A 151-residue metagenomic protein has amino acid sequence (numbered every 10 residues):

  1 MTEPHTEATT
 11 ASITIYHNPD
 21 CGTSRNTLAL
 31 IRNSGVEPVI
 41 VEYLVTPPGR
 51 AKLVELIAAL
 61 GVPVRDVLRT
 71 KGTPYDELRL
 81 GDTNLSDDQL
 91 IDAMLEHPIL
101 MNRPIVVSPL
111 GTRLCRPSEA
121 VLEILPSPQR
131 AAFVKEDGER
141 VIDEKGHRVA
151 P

Functional and structural regions predicted by a protein language model:
M1-S12, V141-P151: Short, low-complexity, intrinsically disordered N-terminal peptides in bacterial proteins
P4-S34, P38-T46: Local sequence-structure signature of Cys/Sec-based thiol-disulfide redox active-site neighborhoods
V45-P151: Thiol/selenol-based redox catalytic cores and closely related redox-interacting motifs
